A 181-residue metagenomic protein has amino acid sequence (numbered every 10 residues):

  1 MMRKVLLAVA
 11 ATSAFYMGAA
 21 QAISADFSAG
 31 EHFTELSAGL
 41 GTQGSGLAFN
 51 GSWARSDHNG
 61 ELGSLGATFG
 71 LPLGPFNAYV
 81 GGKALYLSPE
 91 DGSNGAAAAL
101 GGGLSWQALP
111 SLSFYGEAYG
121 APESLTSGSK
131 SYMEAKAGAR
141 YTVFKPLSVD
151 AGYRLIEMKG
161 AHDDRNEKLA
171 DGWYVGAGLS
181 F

Functional and structural regions predicted by a protein language model:
M1-S24: Cleavable N-terminal export/targeting peptides
G18-G70, G176: Short glycine/proline- and aromatic-enriched beta-strand/turn motifs that initiate or cap beta-hairpins
A25, G44-F49, L73-V80, P110-G116 (+2 more regions): Repeated loop/turn-to-beta-strand initiation elements of outer-membrane beta-barrel proteins
A29-F33, T42-G44, W53-D57, L71 (+4 more regions): Transmembrane beta-strands of outer-membrane beta-barrel pores
L40-T42, F69-L73, L104-W106, Y141 (+1 more regions): Residue-level signature of outer-membrane beta-barrel architecture
R55-E61, D91-A96, T126-Y132, D164-D171: Replace "Gram-negative outer membrane beta-barrel proteins" with "bacterial and organellar outer membrane beta-barrel
G60-P122: Detector for outer-membrane/organellar transmembrane beta-barrel domains, recognizing the amphipathic beta-strand
A139-P146, K168-F181: Outer-membrane beta-barrel "beta-signal"
